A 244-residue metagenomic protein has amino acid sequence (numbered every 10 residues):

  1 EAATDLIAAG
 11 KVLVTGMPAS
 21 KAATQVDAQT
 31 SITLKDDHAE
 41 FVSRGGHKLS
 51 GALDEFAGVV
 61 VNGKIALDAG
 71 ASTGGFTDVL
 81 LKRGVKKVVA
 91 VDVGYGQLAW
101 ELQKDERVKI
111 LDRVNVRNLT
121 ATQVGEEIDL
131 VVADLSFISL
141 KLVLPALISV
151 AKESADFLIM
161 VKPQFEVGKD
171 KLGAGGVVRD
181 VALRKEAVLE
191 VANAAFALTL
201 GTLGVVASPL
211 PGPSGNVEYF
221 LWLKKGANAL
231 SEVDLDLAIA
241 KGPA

Functional and structural regions predicted by a protein language model:
E1-T30, I65: A basic, amphipathic helix-loop patch mediating RNA/tRNA/ribosome contacts
V61-S72, L80: Conserved class I S-adenosyl-L-methionine
S72-T77, G94: Residues at the N-terminus of the alpha-helix immediately C-terminal to the conserved SAM/SAH-binding loop
V79-K87: Conserved S-adenosyl-L-methionine
K87-L142: S-adenosyl-L-methionine
K141-L158: A short glycine-rich, Lys/Arg-flanked "PGG" loop and its adjoining helix->strand segment in the class I
P163-D180: Short, glycine-/aromatic-enriched active-site segment of Class I SAM-dependent methyltransferases
V217, L221-A244: Flexible, glycine-/basic-rich loop-and-beta segments that form/coincide with the SAM-dependent methyltransferase
